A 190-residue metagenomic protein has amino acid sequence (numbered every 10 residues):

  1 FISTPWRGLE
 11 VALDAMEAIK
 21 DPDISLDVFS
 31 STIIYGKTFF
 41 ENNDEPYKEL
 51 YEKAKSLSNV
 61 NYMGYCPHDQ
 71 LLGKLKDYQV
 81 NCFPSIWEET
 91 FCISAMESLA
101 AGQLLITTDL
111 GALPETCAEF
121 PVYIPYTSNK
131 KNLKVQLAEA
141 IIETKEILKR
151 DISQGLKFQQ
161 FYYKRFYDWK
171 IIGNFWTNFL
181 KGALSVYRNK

Functional and structural regions predicted by a protein language model:
F1-R7, L13-E17, L26-D27: Conserved donor-binding/catalytic core segment of Leloir-type glycosyltransferases
F40-D69: Nucleotide-activated donor-binding/catalytic signature segment of Leloir-type glycosyltransferases, i.e., the conserved
H68, G73-Y78: Short alpha-helical donor nucleotide-sugar binding micro-motif in glycosyltransferases
L72, A95-A100, G111-E115: Short alpha-helical segment that forms part of, or immediately flanks, the ligand-binding pocket in carbohydrate-active
K76-T90, Q103: Acidic donor-binding loop of glycosyltransferase active sites
I86, Q103, T107-C117, Y126-S128: Short glycine-rich donor-binding/catalytic loop of glycosyltransferases that coordinates the nucleotide-sugar
P114-T144: Change "using UDP/GDP/dTDP sugars" to "using nucleotide sugars
S128, N132, K149-R188: A charged, aromatic-enriched C-terminal amphipathic alpha-helix characteristic of glycosyltransferases across folds
